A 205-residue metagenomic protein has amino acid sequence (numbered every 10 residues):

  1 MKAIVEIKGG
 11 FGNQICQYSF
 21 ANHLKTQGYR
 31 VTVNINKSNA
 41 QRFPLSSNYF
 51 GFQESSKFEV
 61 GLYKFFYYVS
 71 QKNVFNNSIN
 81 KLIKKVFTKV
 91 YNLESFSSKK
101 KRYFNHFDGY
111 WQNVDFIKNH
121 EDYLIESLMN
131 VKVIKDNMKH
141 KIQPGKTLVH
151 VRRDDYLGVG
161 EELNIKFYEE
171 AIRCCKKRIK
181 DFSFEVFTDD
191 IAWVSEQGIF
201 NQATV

Functional and structural regions predicted by a protein language model:
M1-I4: Extreme N-terminal starter segment of soluble prokaryotic enzymes
E6-C16, Y156-G160: A short, glycine/small-residue-rich beta-strand->loop->alpha-helix junction that serves as a flexible
Q14-L24, N39: Short amphipathic alpha-helix
F20-Y29, R178: A short, Lys/Arg-enriched amphipathic alpha-helix followed by its capping loop at the start of a domain
R30-Q41, T188: A short beta-strand-loop structural module common to alpha/beta enzyme folds
Q41-F52, W193-Q202: Short, aromatic/basic amphipathic alpha-helical patches
P44-I179: Secretory-pathway luminal glycosyltransferase catalytic domains
H150-D155, E169-V205: Catalytic donor nucleotide-activated moiety binding site of glycosyltransferases and closely related
